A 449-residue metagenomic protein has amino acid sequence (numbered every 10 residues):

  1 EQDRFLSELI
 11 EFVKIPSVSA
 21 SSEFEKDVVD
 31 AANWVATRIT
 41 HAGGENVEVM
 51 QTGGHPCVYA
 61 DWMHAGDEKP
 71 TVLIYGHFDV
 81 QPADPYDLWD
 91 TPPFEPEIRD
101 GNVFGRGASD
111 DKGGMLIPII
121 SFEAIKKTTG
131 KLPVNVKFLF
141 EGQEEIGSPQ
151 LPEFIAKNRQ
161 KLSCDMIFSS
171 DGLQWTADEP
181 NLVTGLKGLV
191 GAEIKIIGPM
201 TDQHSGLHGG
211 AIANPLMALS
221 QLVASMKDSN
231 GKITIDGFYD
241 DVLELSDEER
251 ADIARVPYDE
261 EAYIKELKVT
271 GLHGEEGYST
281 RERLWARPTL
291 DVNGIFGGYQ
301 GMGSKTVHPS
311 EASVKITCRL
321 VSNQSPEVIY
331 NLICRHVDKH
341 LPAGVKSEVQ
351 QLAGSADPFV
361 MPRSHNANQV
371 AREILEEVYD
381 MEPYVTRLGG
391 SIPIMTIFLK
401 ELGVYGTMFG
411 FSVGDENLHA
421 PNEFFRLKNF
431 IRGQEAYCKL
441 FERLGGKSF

Functional and structural regions predicted by a protein language model:
E1-Y86, E311, K315, V328: N-terminal helical capping/dimerization or prosegment-like subdomains of hydrolases acting on amide or phosphate bonds
D67, T176-A177, T234-E311, R319-R335 (+2 more regions): An extended, acidic, His-containing surface patch that forms the Zn2+-binding/catalytic region of metallohydrolases
K69-F140, R432: Active-site metal-coordination/substrate-binding segment of hydrolases, especially metallo-dependent peptidases
F104-G105, M200-G206, G301-M302, L418-A420: Short small-residue beta-strand/loop micro-motif enriched in glycine and branched aliphatics
I120-K127, Q221-S225, K439-E442: Short glycine/serine- and small hydrophobic-enriched flexible loop segments
G130-N214: Histidine/acidic-residue-rich, glycine-tolerant segments that coordinate divalent metal ions
E153, G209-N230: A short core secondary-structure module
